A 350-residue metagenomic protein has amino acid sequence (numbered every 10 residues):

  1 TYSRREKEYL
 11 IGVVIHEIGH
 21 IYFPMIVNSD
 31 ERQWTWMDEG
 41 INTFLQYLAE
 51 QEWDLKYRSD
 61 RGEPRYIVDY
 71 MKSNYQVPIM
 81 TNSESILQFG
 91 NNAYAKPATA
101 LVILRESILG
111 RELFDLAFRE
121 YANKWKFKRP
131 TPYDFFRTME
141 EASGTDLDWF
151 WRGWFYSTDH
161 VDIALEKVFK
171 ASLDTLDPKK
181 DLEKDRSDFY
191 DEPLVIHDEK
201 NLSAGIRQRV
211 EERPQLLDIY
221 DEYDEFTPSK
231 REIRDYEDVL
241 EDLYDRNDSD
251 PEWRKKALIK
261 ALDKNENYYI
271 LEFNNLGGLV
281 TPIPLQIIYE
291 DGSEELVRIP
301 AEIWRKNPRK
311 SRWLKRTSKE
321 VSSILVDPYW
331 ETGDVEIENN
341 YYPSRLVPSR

Functional and structural regions predicted by a protein language model:
T1-P251: Hydrophobic alpha-helical and helix-loop surface patches within well-folded domains that function as non-catalytic
N267-L271: Structural beta-strand segments of beta-rich domains
F273-G277: Asparagine-centered strand-capping/turn motif at beta-strand->loop junctions
P282-L296: Extended low-complexity, serine/threonine- and proline-enriched intrinsically disordered segments
S293, P328-N340: Short acidic/polar inter-strand loop motif in beta-rich domains
E295-R305: Solvent-exposed serine/threonine-rich low-complexity stretches and specific carbohydrate-binding patches
K306-T317: Exposed aromatic-hydrophobic patches
T317-E331: Short, surface-exposed ligand- or partner-binding patches at beta-edge/loop junctions that are enriched in aromatics
